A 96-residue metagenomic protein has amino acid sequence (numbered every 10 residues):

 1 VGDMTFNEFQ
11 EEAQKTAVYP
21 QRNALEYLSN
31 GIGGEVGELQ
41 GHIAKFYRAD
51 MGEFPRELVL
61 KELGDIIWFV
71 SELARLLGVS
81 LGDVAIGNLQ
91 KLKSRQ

Functional and structural regions predicted by a protein language model:
V1-Q96: Flexible "arm" and connector segments at domain edges
